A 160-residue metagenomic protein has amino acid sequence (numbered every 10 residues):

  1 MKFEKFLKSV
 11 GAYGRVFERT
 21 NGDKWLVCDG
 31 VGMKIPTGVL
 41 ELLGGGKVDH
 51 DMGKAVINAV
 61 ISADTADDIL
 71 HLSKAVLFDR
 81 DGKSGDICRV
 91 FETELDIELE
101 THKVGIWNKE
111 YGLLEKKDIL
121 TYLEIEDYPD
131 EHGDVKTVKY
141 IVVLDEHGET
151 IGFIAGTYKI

Functional and structural regions predicted by a protein language model:
M1-G22, V27-I35: Intrinsically disordered, low-complexity linker/loop segments enriched in Gly/Pro and charged/polar residues
N21, C28-G32, P36-G38, L43-I160: C-terminal functional regions that serve as terminal interaction/effector modules
